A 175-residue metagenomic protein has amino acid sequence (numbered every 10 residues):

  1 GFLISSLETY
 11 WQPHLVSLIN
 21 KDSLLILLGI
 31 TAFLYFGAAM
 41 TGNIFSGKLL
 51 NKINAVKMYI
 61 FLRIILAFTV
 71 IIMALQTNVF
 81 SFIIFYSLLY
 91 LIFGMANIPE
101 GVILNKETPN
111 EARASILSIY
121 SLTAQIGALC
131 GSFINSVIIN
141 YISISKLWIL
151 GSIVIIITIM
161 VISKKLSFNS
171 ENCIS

Functional and structural regions predicted by a protein language model:
G1-P13, T31-N51, Y59-L62, L66 (+1 more regions): Substrate-agnostic recognition of the 12-TM MFS/MFS-like secondary transporter fold
T9, M40, I44, I71-L75 (+2 more regions): Membrane-embedded alpha-helical segments of multi-pass transporters/permeases
T9-I26: Short amphipathic helix-loop junctions that connect adjacent transmembrane helices in Major Facilitator Superfamily/SLC
L25, A55-V56, V79, N110 (+1 more regions): Membrane-helix interface/capping residues of multi-pass secondary transporters
L28, M58, I116, K146-G151: Alpha-helical transmembrane segments of multi-pass secondary-active solute transporters
K57-I72, I149-S152: Structural signature of the two symmetry-related core transmembrane helices
M73, I144-S175: Multi-pass alpha-helical transporter architecture, strongest for 12-TM Major Facilitator/SLC carriers used
M73-Y86: Helix-loop junctions at membrane interfaces in 12-TM secondary transporters
